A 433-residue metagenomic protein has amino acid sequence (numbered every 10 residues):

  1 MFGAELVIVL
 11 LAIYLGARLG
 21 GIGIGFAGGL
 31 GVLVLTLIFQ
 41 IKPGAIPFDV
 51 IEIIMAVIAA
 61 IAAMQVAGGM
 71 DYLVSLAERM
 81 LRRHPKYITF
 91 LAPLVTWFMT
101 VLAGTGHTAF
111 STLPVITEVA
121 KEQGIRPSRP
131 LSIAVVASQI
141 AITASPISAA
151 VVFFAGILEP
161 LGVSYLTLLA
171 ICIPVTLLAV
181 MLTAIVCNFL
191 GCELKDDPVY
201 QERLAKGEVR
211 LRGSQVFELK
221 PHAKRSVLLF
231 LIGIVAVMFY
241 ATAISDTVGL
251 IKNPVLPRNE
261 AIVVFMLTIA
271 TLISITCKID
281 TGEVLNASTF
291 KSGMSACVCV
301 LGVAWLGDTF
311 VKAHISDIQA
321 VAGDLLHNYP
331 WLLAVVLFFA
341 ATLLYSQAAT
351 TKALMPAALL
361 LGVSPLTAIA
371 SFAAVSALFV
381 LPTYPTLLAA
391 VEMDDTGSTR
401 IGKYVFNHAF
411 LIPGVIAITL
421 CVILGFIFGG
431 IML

Functional and structural regions predicted by a protein language model:
M1-I61, V199-D308, I412-V422, F426-I427 (+1 more regions): Hydrophobic transmembrane alpha-helices of multi-pass small-molecule transporters
L15-A17, A27-T36, I41-I125, R129-P130 (+1 more regions): Membrane-embedded alpha-helical segments and adjacent helix-loop junctions characteristic of multi-pass solute
D49-I58, A170-T183, P254-M266, T367-L381: Alpha-helical transmembrane segments
I58-A62, A92-T108, I133-S145, C172-T183 (+4 more regions): Helix-loop-helix module between adjacent transmembrane segments
T117-S226, S364-A374, A389-L433: Membrane-core helix-loop-helix motifs of multi-pass transport proteins
P146-I157, T242-L250, L306, F310-I315 (+2 more regions): Membrane-helix interface motif
G249-I251, G362-L366: Interfacial/gating helices of multi-pass transporter permease domains
Q347-A348, P382, T386-E392: Terminal transmembrane helical module of multi-pass membrane proteins
